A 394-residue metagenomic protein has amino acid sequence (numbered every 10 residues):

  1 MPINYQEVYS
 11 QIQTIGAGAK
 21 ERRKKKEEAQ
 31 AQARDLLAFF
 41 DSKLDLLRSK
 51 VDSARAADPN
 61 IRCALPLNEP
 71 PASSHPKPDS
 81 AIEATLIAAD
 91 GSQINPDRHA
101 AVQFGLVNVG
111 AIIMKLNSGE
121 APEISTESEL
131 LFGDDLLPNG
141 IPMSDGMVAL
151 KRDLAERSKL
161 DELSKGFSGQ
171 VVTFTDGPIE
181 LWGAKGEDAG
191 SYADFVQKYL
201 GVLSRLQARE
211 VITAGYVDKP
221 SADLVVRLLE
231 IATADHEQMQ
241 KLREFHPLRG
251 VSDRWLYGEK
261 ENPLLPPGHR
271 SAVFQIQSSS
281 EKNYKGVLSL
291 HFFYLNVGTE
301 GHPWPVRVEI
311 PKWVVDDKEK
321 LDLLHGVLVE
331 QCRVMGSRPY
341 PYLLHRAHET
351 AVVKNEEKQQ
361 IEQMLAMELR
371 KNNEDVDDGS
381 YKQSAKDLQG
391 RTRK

Functional and structural regions predicted by a protein language model:
M1-D79, D145-V172, P178-K394: Long, contiguous domain-sized segments
D79-A81, D90: N-terminal phosphate-binding or glycine-rich loops at protein starts, especially the Walker A/P-loop of NTPases
I82-E83, A101-Q103, L154: Generic alpha-helical scaffold signal
T85-I87: Conserved beta-strand elements of the Class I
A89, I94-P138: Acidic, metal-ligating active-site segments
D135-S144, A189: A solvent-exposed, charged loop/short amphipathic helix patch at secondary-structure junctions
